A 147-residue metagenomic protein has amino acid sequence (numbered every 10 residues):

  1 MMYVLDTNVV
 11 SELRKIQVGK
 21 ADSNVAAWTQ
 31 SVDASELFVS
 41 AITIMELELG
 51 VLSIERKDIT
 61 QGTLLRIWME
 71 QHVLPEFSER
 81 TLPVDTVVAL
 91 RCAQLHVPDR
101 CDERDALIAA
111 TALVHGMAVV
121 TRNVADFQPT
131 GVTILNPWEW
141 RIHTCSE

Functional and structural regions predicted by a protein language model:
M1, A27-Q30, H72-V73, T81 (+2 more regions): Short secondary-structure boundary/capping segments
M1-M2, A109, L113-E147: Acidic, PIN/NYN-like endoribonuclease modules and their adjacent C-terminal/linker elements
M1-V39, S53-E70, R141-E147: Short, well-structured N-terminal submotif of metal-dependent ribonuclease cores
D6-N8, E46, D105, N123: Acidic active-site catalytic centers that drive phospho-/nucleotidyl reactions and related ester hydrolyses
V10, I44-L47, A89, F127: A generic structural signal for short hydrophobic patches within well-formed alpha-helices
R14-Q17, V51, H96, G131 (+1 more regions): Short, flexible helix/strand-to-coil boundary loops that buttress conserved ligand/catalytic motifs in alpha/beta
S40-I42, V84-T86, R122, P137: Conserved beta-strand termini and adjacent loop/short-helix elements that scaffold enzyme active sites in alpha/beta
L49-I54, T63, P75-V120, E147: Active-site neighborhoods of divalent-metal-dependent phosphate/nucleic-acid chemistry enzymes
